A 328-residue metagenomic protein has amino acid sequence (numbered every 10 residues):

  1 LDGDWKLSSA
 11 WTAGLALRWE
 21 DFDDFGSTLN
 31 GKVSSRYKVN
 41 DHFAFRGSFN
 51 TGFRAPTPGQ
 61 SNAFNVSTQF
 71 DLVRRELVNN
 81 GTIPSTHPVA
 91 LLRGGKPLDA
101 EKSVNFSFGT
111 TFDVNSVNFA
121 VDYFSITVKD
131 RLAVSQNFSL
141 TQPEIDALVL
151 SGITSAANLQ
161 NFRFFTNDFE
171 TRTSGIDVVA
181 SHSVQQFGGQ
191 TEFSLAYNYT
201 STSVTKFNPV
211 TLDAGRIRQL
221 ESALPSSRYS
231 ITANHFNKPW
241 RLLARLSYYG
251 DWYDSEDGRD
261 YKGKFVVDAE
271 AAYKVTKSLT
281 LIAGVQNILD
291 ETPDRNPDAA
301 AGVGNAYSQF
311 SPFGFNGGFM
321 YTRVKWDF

Functional and structural regions predicted by a protein language model:
L1-K38, S103, N234-Y249: Surface-exposed extracellular loop regions of Gram-negative outer-membrane beta-barrel proteins
L1-W5, V33-Y37, F108-V114, V178-H182 (+5 more regions): Residues on the lipid-exposed face of transmembrane beta-strands in outer-membrane beta-barrel proteins
A10-A13, H42-F45, S116-F119, G188-T191 (+3 more regions): Repeated loop/turn-to-beta-strand initiation elements of outer-membrane beta-barrel proteins
L17-D23, L29, F49-A55, N62-F64 (+9 more regions): Transmembrane beta-strands of outer-membrane beta-barrel pores
F25-G31, G59-A63, D71, R131-F138 (+3 more regions): Outer-membrane beta-barrel translocator domains and adjoining extracellular loop/strand segments of Gram-negative
G52-D122, I126-T127, A156-I176, S181-Q186 (+3 more regions): Outer-membrane beta-barrel signature, preferentially recognizing the C-terminal barrel domain of Gram-negative
F124-E256: Gram-negative outer-membrane beta-barrel transporters
V128, S201, L246-Y253, A272-F328: C-terminal beta-signal and adjacent terminal beta-strands/loops of Gram-negative outer-membrane beta-barrel proteins
